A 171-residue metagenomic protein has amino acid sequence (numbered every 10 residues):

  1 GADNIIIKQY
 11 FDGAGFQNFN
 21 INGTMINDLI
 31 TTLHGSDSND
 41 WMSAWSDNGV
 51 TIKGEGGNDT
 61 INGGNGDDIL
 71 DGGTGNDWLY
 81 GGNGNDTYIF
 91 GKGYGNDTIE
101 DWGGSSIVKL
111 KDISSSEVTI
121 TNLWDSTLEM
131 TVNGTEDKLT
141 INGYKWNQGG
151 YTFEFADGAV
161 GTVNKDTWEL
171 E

Functional and structural regions predicted by a protein language model:
G1-G15, N39-D125, T131-G149, E154: Acidic, glycine-rich calcium-binding repeat modules characteristic of RTX/beta-roll and related beta-solenoid repeat
F16-D28, F153-D166: Repeat-associated, polar segments at repeat-unit boundaries in modular proteins
N27-M42, G161-E171: Disulfide-bonded cysteine-rich modules in secreted/extracellular proteins, activating on the conserved Cys frameworks
